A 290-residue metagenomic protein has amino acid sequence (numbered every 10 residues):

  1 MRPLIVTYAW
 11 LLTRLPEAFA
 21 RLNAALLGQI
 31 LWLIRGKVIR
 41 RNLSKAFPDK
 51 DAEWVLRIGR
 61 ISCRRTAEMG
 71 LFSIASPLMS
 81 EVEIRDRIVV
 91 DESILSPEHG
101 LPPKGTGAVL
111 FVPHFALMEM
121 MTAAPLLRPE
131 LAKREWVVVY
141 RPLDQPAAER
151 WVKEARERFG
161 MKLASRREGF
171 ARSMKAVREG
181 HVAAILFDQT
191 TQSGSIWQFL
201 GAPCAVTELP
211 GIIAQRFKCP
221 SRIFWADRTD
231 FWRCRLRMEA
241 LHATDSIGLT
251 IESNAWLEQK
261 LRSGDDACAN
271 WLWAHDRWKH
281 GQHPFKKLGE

Functional and structural regions predicted by a protein language model:
M1-V112, L117, E149-E154, G160: Membrane-anchoring hydrophobic helices of lipid-metabolizing enzymes
L31, R60, G100-P103, L127 (+1 more regions): Non-catalytic C-terminal accessory region of glycerolipid acyltransferases and related lyso-lipid remodeling enzymes
K37, P142-P146, C204-T207: Active-site metal-coordination segments of metallo-dependent hydrolases
R40-R41, T122, K153, G211 (+1 more regions): Short glycine-/small-residue-rich flexible loop motifs, especially phosphate/cofactor-binding loops
A52, L163, S246-I247: Flexible, glycine- and charge-enriched loops at secondary-structure boundaries
R87-D91, Q145, L163-R167, P203-C204: A conditional alpha-helix N-cap/helix-loop micro-motif detector
T106-R166, Q192-S195, R228: Catalytic core of membrane glycerolipid acyltransferases/transacylases, capturing the structured, soluble-facing
